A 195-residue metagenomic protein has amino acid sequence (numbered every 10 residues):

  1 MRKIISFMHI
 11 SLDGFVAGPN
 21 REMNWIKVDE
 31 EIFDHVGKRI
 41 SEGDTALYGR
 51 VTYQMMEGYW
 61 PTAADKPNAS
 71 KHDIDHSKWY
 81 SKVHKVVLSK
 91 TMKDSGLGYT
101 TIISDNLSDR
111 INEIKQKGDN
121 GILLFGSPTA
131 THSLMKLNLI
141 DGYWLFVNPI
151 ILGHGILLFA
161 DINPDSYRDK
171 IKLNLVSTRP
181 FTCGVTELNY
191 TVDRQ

Functional and structural regions predicted by a protein language model:
M1-Q195: Enzymes that bind and transform nitrogen-containing heteroaromatic metabolites
